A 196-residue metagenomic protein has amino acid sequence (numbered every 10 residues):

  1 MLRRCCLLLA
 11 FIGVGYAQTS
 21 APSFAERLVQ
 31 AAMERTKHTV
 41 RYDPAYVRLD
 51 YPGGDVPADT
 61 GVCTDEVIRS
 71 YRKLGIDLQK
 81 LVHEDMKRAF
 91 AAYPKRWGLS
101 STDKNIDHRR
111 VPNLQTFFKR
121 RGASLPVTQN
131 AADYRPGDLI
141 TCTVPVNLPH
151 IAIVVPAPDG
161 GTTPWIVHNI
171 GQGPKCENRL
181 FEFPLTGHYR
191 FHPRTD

Functional and structural regions predicted by a protein language model:
L2-L8: Sec-dependent signal peptide recognition, specifically the positively charged N-region followed immediately by
L9-Q18: Hydrophobic h-region of N-terminal signal peptides that target proteins for export in Gram-negative bacteria
T19-R41: N-terminal hydrophobic or amphipathic helices/low-complexity stretches enriched in small/hydrophobic/Pro/Gly
F24-V29, K87-V167: ...with weaker cross-activation on analogous glycine-rich loops/strands in unrelated enzymes
E26, Q30, E34, T64-R69 (+1 more regions): Solvent-exposed, polar/charged alpha-helical surfaces in well-ordered, non-transmembrane soluble domains, broadly
M33, K37, I68-I76, H83 (+2 more regions): Sec-exported extracytoplasmic/periplasmic mature domains
D43-T64, D77-S101: Acidic helix-start/capping segments at beta-turn-to-alpha-helix junctions
G161-D196: Low-complexity, Gly/Ser/Thr/Pro-rich intrinsically disordered linker/tail segments
